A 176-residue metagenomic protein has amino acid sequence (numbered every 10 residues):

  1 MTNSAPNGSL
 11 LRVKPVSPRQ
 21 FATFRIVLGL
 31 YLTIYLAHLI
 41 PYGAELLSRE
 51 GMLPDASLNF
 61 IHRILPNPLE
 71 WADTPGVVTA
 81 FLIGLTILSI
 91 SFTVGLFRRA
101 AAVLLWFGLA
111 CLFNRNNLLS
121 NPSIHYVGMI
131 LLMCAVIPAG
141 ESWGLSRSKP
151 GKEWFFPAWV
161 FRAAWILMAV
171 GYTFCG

Functional and structural regions predicted by a protein language model:
M1-C175: Alpha-helical membrane-anchoring segments
